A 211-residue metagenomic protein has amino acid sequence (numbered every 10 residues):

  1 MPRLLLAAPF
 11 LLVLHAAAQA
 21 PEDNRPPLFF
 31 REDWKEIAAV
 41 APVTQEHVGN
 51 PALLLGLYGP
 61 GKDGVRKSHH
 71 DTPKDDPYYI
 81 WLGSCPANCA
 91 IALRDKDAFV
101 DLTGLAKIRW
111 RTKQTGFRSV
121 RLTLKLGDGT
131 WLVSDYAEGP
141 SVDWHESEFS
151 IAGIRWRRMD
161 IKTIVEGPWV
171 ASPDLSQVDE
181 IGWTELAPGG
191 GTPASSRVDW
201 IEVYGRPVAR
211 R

Functional and structural regions predicted by a protein language model:
M1-L4: Positively charged n-region of N-terminal signal peptides that target proteins for export
L6-H15: Bacterial N-terminal signal peptides
Q19-R211: Beta-rich carbohydrate-recognition modules and glycan-binding surfaces
